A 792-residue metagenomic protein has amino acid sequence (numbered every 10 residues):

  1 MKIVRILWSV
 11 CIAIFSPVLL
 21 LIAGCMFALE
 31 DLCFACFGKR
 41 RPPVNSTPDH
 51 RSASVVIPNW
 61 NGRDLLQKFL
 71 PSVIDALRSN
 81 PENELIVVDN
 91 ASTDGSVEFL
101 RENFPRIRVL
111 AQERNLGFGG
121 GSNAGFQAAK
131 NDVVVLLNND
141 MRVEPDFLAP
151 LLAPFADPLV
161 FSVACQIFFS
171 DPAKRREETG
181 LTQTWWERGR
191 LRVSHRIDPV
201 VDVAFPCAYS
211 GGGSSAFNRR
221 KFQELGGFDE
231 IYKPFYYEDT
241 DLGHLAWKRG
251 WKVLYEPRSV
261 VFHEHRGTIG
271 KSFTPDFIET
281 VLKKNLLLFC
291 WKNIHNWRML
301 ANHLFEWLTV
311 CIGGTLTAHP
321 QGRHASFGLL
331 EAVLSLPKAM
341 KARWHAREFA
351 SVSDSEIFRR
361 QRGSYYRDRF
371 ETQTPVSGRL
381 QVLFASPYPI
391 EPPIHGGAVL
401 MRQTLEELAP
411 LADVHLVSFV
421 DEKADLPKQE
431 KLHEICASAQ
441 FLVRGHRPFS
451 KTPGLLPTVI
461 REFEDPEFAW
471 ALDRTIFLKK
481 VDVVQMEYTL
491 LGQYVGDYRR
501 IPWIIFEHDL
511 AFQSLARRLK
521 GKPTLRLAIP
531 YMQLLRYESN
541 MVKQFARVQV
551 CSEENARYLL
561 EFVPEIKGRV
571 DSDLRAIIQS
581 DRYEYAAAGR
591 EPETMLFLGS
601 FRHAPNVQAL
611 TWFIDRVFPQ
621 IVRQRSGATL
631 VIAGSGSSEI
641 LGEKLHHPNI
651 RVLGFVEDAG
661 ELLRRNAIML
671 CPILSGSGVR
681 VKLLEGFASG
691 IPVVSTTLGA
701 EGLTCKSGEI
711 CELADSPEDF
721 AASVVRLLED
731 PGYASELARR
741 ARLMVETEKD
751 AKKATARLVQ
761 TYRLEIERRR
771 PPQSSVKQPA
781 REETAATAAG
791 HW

Functional and structural regions predicted by a protein language model:
M1-L19, A23-E30, K248, K252-E356: Active-site-adjacent helix/loop segment of glycosyltransferases that harbors family-specific signature motifs
K2-D75, F370-R379: N-proximal low-complexity "stem/linker" segments adjacent to membrane-targeting elements
S72, D89-E98, R114, S637: A conserved acidic beta->alpha catalytic loop
A111-A129, N139: Glycine-rich, basic loop-to-helix element that forms the pyrophosphate-binding segment of sugar-nucleotide handling
V134: Short aromatic/hydrophobic "clamp" motif used to bind/position activated sugar donors
R142-T184: Conserved donor NDP-sugar-binding/catalytic core segment of glycosyltransferases
A208-G226, I231-E264: A short, conserved alpha-helix in the catalytic core of glycosyltransferases
L400, E406, K543, Y558-E561 (+1 more regions): Conserved catalytic-core segment of nucleotide-activated headgroup transferases in glycan assembly
